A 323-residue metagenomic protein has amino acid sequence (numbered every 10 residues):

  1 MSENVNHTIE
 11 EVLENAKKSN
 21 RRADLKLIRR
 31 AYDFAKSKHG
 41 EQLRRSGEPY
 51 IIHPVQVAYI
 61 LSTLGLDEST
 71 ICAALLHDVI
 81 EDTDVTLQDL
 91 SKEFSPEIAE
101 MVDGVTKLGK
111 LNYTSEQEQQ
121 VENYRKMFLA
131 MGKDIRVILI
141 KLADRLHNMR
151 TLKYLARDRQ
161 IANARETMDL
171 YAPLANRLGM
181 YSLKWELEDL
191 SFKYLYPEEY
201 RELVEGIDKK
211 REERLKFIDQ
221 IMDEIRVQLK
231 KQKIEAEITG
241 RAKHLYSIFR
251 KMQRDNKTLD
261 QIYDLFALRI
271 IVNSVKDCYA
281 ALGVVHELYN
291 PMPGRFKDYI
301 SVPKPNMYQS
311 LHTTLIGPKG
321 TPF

Functional and structural regions predicted by a protein language model:
M1-A267, I271-F323: Active-site helical microenvironments for divalent-metal-assisted chemistry
